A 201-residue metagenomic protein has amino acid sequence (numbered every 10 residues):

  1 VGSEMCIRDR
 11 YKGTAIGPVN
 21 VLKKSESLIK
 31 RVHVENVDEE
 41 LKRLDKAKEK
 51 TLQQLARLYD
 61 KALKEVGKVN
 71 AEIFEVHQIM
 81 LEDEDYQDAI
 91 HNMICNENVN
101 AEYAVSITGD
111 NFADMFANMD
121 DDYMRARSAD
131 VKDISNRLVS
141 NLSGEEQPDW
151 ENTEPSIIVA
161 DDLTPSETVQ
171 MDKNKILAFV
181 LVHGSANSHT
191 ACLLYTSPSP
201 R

Functional and structural regions predicted by a protein language model:
S3, R8-L193, S197, R201: Non-catalytic, soluble scaffold/interaction modules
